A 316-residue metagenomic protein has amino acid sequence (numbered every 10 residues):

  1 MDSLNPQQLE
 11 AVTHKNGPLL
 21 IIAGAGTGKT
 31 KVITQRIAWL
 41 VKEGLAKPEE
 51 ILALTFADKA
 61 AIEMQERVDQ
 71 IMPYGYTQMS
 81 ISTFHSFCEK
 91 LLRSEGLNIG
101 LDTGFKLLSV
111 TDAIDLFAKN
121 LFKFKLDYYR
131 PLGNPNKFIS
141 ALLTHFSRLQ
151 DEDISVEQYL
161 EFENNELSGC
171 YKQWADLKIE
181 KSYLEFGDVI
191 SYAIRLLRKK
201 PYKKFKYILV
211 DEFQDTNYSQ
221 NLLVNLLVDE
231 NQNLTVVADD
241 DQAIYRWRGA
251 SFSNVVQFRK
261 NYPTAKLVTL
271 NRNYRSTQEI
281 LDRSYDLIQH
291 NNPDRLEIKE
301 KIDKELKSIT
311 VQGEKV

Functional and structural regions predicted by a protein language model:
M1-I22, K31-T34, P48-L52, T111 (+6 more regions): Accessory N-terminal region flanking or inserted into the helicase ATPase core in nucleic-acid motor proteins
M1-L101, L107, Y202, S253 (+1 more regions): P-loop NTPase Walker
A11, I33-L40, L52-F56, A60 (+11 more regions): Structural preference for long, well-ordered alpha-helical segments in enzyme cores
K29, W39, Y207, Y218-K315: Conserved RecA-like helicase ATPase core segment that couples NTP binding/hydrolysis to strand translocation
E43-K47, M72-Y74, K200-Y202, T216 (+2 more regions): Conserved catalytic network of the ASCE P-loop NTPase/AAA+ motor domain
L45-E50, Q70-M79, E95-S109, L121-P135 (+4 more regions): Short, polar/flexible loop-turn hinges at active-site or ligand-entry regions and domain interfaces
A60, M64, T83, A113 (+10 more regions): Helical mechanochemical/support elements of P-loop NTPase systems and associated helical scaffolds
F117: Broad phosphate/nucleotide-binding scaffolds in NTP-utilizing and phosphate-metabolizing enzymes
